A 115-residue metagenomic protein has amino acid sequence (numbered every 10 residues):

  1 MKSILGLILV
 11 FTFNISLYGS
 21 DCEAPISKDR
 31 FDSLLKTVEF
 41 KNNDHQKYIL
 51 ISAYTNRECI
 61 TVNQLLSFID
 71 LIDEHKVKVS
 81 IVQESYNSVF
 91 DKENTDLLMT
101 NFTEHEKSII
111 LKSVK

Functional and structural regions predicted by a protein language model:
I4-I15: Sec-dependent N-terminal signal peptides
Y18-K115: General marker for long, soluble alpha-helical cores
